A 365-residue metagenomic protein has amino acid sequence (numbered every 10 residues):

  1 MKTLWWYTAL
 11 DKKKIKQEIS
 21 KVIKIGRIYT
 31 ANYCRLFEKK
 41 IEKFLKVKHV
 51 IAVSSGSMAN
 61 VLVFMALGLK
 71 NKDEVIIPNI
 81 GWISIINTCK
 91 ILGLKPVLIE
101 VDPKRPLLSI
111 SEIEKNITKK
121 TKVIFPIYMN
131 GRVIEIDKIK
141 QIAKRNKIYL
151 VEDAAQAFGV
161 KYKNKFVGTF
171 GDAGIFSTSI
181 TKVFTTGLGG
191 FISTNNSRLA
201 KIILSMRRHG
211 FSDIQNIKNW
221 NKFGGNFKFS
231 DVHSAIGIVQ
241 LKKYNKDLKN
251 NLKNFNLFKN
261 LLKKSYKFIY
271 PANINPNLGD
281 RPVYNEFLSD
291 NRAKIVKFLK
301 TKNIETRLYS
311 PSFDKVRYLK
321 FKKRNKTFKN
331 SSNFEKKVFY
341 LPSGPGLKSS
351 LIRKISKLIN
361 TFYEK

Functional and structural regions predicted by a protein language model:
M1-A66, K70, I91-L92, K144 (+2 more regions): Conserved PLP-binding active-site segment in aminotransferase class I/II-type PLP enzymes
C34-K39, F44-V50, S111, V123-I127 (+3 more regions): PLP-dependent aminotransferase class I/II
V63-I117, V123-F125: Conserved PLP-anchoring active-site segment centered on the Schiff-base-forming lysine
D73, N79-G81, E100-D102, A154 (+3 more regions): Nucleotide-sugar donor-binding loop of glycosyltransferases
N87-C89, I142, V232: Hydrophobic/aromatic ligand-binding patch that stacks against planar heteroaromatic rings of cofactors or nucleotides
K104-T186, F191-S193, R198, Y340: Active-site phosphate-binding strand-loop segment of PLP-dependent enzymes
